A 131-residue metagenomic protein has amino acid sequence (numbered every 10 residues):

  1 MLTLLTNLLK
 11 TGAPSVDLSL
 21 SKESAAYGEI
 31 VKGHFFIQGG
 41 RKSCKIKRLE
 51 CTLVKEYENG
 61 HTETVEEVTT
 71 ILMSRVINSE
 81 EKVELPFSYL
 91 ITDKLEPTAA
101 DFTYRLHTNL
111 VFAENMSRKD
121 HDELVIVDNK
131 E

Functional and structural regions predicted by a protein language model:
M1-T11, Y57, K130-E131: A eukaryote-biased signal for short, well-structured alpha-helical docking elements
L20-A25: Short beta-strand segments of immunoglobulin-like
K32-G40: Short edge beta-strand/loop segments characteristic of extracellular beta-sandwich folds
G39-R48: A short beta-turn/strand-edge loop motif at beta-sheet boundaries
C51-V54, S88-K94, T98-H121: Internal, hydrophobic beta-strand segments that form the core of beta-sheet-rich folds
T52-V65: Short aromatic-acidic-glycine turn motif
T64-L95: A beta-strand/beta-hairpin structural motif
T69, N115-E131: Short beta-strand elements
